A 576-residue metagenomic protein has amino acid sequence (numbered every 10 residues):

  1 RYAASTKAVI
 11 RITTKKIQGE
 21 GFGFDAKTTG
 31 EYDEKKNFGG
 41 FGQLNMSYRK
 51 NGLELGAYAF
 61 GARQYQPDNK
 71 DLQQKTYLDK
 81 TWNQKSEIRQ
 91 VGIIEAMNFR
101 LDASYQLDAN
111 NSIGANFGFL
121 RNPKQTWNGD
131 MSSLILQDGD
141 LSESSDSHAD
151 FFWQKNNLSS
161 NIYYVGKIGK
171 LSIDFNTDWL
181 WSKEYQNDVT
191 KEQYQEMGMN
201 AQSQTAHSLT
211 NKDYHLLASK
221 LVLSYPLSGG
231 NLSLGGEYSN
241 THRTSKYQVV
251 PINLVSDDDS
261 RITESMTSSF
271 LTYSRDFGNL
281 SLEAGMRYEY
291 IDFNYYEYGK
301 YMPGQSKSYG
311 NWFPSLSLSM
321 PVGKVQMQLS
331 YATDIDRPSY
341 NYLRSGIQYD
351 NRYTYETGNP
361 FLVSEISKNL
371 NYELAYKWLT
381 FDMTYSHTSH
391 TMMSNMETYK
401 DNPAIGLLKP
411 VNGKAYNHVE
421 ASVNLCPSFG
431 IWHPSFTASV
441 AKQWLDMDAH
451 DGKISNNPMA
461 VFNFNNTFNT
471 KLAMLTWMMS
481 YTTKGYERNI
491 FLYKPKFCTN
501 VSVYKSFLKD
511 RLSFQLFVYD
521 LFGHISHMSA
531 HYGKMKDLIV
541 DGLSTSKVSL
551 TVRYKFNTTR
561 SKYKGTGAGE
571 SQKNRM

Functional and structural regions predicted by a protein language model:
R1-M131, A149-K183, L217, L221-E237 (+14 more regions): Membrane-proximal, glycine/serine-rich, low-complexity loop/turn segments characteristic of large bacterial
T29-E31, Q84-R89, E143-D150, Q202-L209 (+8 more regions): Extracellular loop and loop/strand-boundary signature of outer-membrane beta-barrel proteins
N37-F38, D68-K80, T126-L141, Q186-E196 (+11 more regions): Outer-membrane beta-barrel translocator domains and adjoining extracellular loop/strand segments of Gram-negative
L216-K220, S268, T357, V363 (+3 more regions): Outer membrane beta-barrel strand-and-loop segments of large Gram-negative receptors, especially TonB-dependent
S233-V322, S330: Signature of Gram-negative outer-membrane beta-barrel scaffolds
K246, I431, G485, F507-K509 (+1 more regions): Cytosolic nucleotide-binding catalytic cores of signal-transduction proteins
A284, Q328, S339, T391 (+4 more regions): Extended hydrophobic-aromatic, low-complexity segments
V440-L445, M459-F507, Y519-G523, A530-H531: C-terminal beta-barrel architecture of Gram-negative outer-membrane proteins
